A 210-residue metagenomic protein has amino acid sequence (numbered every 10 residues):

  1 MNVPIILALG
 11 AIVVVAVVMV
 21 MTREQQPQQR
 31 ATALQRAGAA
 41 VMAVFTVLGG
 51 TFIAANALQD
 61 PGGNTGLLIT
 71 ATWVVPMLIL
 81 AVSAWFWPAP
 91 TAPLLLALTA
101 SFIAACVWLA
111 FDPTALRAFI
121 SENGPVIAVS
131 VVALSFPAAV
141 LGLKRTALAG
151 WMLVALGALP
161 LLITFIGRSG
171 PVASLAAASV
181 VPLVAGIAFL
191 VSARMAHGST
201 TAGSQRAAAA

Functional and structural regions predicted by a protein language model:
M1-I6, F52-A71, W87-P93, A110-I127 (+1 more regions): Membrane-helix interface and helix-disruption motif detector
M1-L7, P27-V44, P90-P93, R194-A196: N-terminal membrane topogenic signal
L7-Q25, A133-S135: N-terminal signal-anchor/start-transfer transmembrane helix
A8-V15, R36-G50, L98-A104: Alpha-helical transmembrane segments
Q26-Q29, V82-L95, A139-M152: Membrane-helix interface "capping/anchor" motifs
P76-L80, V131-A138, G157-L161: Hydrophobic, membrane-inserted alpha-helices
L95-I103, L148-L161: Central hydrophobic cores of alpha-helical transmembrane segments in multi-pass integral membrane proteins
G170-A209: Alpha-helical transmembrane segments and their immediate juxtamembrane flanks in integral membrane proteins
